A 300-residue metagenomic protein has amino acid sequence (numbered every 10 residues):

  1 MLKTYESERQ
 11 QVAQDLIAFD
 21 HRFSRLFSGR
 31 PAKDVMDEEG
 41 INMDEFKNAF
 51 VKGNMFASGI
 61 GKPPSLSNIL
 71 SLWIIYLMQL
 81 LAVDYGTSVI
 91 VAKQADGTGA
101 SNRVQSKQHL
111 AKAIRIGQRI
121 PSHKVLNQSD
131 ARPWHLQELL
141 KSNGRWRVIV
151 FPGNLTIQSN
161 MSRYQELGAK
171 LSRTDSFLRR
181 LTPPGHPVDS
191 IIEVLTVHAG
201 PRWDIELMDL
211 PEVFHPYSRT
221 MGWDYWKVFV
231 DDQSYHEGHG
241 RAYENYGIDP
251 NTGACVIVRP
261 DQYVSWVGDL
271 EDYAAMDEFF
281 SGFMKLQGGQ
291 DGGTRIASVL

Functional and structural regions predicted by a protein language model:
L2-L300: Helical substrate-recognition/capping region of FAD-dependent monooxygenase/halogenase enzymes
